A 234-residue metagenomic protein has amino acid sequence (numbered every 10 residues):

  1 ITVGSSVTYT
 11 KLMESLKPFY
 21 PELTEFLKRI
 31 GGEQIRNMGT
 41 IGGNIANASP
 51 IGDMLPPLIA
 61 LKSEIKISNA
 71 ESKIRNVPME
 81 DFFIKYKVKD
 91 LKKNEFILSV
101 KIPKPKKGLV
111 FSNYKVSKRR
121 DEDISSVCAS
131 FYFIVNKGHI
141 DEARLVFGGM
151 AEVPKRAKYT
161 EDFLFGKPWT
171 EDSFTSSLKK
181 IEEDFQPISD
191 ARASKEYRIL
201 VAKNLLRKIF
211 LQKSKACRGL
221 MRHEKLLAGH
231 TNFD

Functional and structural regions predicted by a protein language model:
I1-D234: C-terminal structural segment of proteins
